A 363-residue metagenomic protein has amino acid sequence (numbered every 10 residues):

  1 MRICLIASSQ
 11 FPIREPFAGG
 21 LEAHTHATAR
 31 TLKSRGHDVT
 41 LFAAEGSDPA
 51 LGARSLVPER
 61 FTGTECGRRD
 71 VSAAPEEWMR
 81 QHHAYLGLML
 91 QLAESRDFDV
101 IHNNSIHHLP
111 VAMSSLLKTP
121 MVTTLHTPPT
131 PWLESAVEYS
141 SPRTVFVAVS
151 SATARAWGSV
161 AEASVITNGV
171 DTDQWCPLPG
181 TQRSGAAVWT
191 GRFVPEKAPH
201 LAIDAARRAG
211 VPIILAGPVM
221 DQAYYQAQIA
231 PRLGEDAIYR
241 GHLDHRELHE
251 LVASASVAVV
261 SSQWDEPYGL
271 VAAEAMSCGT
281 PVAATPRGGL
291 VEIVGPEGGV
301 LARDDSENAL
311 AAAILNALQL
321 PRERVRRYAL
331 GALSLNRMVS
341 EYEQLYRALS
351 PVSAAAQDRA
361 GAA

Functional and structural regions predicted by a protein language model:
M1-A363: Catalytic cores of nucleotide-sugar-dependent glycosyltransferases that transfer UDP/GDP/TDP-activated
